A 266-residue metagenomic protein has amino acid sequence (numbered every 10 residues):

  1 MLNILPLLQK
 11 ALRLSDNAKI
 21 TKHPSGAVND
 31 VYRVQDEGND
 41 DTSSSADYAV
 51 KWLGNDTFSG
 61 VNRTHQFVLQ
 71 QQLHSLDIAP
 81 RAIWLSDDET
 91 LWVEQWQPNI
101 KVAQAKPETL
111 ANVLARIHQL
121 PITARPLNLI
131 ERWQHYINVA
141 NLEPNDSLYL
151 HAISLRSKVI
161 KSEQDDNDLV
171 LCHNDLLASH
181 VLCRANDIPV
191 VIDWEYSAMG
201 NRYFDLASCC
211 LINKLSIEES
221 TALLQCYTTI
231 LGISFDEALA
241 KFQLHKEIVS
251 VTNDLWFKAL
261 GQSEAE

Functional and structural regions predicted by a protein language model:
L2-S15, I122-N174, S179, R184-N186 (+1 more regions): An alpha-helical support segment within catalytic cores of ATP-dependent transferases
L14-K22: Conserved N-terminal boundary motif of the eukaryotic protein kinase catalytic domain
H23-P24, V28-L127, S147: ATP-binding pocket architecture of kinase catalytic cores
P24-D36, D41-A49, K158-F204: Active-site acidic catalytic loop and adjacent metal/ATP-binding pocket of ATP-dependent phosphoryl transfer enzymes
N55, N99, P189, S197-M199 (+1 more regions): Activation segment
Y203-I233, E247-S263: Active-site activation/catalytic loop segments of kinase-like enzymes and analogous catalytic loops in related
A240, L244-E247: Start-of-helix signal in alpha-solenoid helical-repeat scaffolds, especially tetratricopeptide repeats
